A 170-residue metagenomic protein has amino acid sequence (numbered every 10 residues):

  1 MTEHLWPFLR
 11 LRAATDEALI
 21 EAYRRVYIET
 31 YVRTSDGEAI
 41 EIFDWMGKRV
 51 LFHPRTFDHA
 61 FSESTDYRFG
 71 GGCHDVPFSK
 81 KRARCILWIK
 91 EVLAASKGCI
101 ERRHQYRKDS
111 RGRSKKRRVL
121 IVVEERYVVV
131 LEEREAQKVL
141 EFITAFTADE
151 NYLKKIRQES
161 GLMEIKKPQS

Functional and structural regions predicted by a protein language model:
M1-S170: Ribonuclease/tRNase effector modules and their secretory precursors
